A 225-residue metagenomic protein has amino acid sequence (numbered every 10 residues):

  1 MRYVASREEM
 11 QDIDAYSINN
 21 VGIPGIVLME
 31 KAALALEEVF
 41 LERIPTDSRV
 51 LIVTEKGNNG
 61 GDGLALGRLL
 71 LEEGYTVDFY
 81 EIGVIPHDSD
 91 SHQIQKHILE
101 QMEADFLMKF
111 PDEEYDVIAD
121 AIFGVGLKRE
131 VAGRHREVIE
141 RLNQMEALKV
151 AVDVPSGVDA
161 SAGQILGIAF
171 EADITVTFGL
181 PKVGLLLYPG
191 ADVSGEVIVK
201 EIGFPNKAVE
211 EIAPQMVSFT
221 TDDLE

Functional and structural regions predicted by a protein language model:
M1-F79, I174, L185-E225: Small-residue (G/A/S/T)-rich helix-start motifs and N-terminal tracts that mark the onset
R2-A5, Y115-E225: YjeF_N-associated NAD(P)HX repair module
M10-D14, I18, I52, E81 (+5 more regions): Generic, low-specificity signal for short hydrophobic/alpha-helical stretches with a mild N-terminal bias, encompassing
E37-I122, E130-V152: Nucleotide and nucleotide-moiety/phosphate-recognizing core
